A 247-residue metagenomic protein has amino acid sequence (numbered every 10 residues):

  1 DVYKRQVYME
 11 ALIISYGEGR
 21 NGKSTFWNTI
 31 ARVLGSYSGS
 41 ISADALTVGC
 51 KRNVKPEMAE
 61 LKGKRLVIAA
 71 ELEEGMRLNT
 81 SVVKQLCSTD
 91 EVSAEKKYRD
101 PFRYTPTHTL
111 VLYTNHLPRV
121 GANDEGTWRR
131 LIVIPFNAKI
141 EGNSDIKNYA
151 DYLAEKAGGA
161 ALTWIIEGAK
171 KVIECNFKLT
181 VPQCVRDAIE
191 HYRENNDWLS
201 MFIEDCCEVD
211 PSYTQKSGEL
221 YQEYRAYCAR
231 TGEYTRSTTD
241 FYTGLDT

Functional and structural regions predicted by a protein language model:
D1-T247: Feature primarily recognizes SF3-like P-loop helicase cores of small DNA viruses
